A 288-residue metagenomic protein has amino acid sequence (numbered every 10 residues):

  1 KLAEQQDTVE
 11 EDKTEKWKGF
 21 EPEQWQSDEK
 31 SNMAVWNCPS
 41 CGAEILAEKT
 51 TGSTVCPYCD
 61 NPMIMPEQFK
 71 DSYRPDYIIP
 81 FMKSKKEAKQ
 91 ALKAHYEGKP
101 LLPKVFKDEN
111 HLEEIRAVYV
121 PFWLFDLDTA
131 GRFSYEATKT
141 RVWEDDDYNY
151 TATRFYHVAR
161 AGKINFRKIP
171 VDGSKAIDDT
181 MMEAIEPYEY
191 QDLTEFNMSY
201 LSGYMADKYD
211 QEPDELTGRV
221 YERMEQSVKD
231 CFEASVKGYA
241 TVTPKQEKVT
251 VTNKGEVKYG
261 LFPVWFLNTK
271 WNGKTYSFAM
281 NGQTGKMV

Functional and structural regions predicted by a protein language model:
K1-L2, A43-E44, P62: Cys/His-rich metal-chelating microdomains
K1-Q26: N-terminal cysteine/histidine-rich coordination modules
E4-Q5, A47-E48, M65-P66: Short, non-ligating residues that shape and space the ligands of small metal-coordination modules and catalytic
S31-V35, G52-S53: Residues immediately within or flanking Cys/His clusters that coordinate Zn2+ in small zinc-binding modules
C38-C41, C56-C59: Short cysteine-rich clusters marking metal-coordination/redox-active sites
L46-T54: Short linker/helix segments within small regulatory modules
Y73-K270: Charged, low-complexity helical/coil segments in non-catalytic cytosolic or luminal regions
F262-V288: Extended, hydrophilic extramembrane loops/domains of integral membrane proteins
